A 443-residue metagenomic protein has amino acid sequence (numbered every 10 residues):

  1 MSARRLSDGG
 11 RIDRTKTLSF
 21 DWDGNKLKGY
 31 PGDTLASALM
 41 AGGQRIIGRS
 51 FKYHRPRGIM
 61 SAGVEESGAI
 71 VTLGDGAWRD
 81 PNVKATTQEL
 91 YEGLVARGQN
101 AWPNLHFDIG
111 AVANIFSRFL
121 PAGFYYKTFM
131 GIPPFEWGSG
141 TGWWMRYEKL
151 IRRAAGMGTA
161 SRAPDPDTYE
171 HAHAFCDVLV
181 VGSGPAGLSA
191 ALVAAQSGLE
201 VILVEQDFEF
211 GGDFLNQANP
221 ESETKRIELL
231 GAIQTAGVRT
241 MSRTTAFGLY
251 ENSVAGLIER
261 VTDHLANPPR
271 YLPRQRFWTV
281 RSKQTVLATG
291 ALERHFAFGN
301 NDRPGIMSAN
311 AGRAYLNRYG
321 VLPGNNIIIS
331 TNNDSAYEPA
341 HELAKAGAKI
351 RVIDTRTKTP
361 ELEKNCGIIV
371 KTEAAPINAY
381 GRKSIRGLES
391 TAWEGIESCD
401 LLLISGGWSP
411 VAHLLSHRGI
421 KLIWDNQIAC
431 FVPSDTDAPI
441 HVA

Functional and structural regions predicted by a protein language model:
M1-N25, G29-A443: Residues forming the flavin
